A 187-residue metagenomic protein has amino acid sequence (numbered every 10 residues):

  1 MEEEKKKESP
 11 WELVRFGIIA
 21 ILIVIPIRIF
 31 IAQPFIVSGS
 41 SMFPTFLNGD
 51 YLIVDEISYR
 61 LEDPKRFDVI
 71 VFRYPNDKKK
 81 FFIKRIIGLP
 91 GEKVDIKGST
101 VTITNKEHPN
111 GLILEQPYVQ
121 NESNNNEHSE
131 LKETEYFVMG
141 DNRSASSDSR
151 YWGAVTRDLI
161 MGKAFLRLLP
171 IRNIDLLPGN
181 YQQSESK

Functional and structural regions predicted by a protein language model:
M1-R15, P26, F30-I31, F35-I36 (+1 more regions): Soluble "head" domains of membrane/secretory-pathway proteins
A20-P26: N-terminal intrinsically disordered, low-complexity, charge/repeat-rich segments that act as generic
